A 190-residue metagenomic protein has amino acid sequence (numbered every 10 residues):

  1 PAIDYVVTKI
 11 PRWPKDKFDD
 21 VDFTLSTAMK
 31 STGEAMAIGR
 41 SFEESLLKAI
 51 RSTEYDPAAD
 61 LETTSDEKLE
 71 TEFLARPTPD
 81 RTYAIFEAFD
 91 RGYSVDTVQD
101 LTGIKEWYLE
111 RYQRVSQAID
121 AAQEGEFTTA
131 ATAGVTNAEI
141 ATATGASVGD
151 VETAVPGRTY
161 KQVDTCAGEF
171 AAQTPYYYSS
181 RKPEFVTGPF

Functional and structural regions predicted by a protein language model:
P1-F190: ATP-dependent carboxylate/acyl-activation modules
